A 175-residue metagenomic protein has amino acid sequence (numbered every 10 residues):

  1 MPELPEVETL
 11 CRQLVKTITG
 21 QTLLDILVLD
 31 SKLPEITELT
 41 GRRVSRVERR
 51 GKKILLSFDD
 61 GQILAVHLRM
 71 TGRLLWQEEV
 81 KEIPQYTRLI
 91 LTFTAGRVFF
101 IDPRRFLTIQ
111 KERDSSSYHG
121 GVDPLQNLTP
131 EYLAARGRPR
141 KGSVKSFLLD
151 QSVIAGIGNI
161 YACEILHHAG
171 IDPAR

Functional and structural regions predicted by a protein language model:
M1-I109: Surface-exposed binding/hinge segments that line and control ligand-binding clefts or catalytic entry sites
L64-H168: Phosphate/anion-contacting hairpin/loop surfaces
D172-R175: Short, intrinsically disordered, charge-balanced linker/junction segments flanking boundaries in proteins
